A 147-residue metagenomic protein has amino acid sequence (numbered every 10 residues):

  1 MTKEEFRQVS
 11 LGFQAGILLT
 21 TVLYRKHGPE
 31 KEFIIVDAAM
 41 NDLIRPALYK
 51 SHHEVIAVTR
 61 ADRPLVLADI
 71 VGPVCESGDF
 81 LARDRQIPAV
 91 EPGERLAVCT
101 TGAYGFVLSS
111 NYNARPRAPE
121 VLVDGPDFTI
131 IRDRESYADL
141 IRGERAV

Functional and structural regions predicted by a protein language model:
T2-V147: Charged (often Lys/Glu-rich) extended helix/loop segments that serve as interaction or gating elements
